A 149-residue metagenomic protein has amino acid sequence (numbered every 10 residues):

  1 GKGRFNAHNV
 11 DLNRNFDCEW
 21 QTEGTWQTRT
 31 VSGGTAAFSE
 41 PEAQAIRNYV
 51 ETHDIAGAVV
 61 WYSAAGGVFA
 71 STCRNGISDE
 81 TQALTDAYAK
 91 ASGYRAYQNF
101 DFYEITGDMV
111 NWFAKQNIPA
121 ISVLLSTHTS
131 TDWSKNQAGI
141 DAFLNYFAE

Functional and structural regions predicted by a protein language model:
G1-Q82, D86, I118, S122 (+1 more regions): Active-site/substrate-binding loop(s) of hydrolase catalytic cores
F5, F16, F38, F69 (+3 more regions): Phenylalanine-focused residue identity feature
D17, E51-I55, K90-G93, N145-E149: Sec-exported extracytoplasmic/periplasmic mature domains
A87-F143: C-terminal regions of proteins
